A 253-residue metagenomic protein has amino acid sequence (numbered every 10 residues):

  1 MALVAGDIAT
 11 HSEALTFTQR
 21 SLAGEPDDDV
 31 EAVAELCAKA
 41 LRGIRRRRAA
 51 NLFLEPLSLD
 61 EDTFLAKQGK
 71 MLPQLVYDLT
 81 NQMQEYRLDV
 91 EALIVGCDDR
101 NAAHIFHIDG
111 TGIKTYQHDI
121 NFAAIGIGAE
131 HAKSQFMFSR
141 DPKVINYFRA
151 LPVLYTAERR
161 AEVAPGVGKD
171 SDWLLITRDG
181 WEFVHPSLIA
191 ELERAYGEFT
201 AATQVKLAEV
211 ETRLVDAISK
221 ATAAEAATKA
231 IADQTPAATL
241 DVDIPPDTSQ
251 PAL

Functional and structural regions predicted by a protein language model:
M1-A9, F148-R178: A structural-propensity feature for long, helix-poor, extended segments
M1-L79, E85, K114-P152, S187-L253: Conserved short S/T/G-enriched processing/targeting/catalytic segments and their helical context
A9-H11, R100-A103, W181: Short, acidic Gly/Pro/Ser/Thr-rich loop/turn segments
V76-N81, D109, E158: Glycine-rich, charged/polar anion/phosphate-binding loops that engage phosphate groups from diverse ligands
N81-Y86, E162-G166: Short linear motifs in intrinsically disordered
E85-G126: A mid-sequence, solvent-exposed acidic-amphipathic segment
Y86, V90-D98, D170-I176, E182-V184: Short beta-strand scaffold segments in enzyme catalytic cores
